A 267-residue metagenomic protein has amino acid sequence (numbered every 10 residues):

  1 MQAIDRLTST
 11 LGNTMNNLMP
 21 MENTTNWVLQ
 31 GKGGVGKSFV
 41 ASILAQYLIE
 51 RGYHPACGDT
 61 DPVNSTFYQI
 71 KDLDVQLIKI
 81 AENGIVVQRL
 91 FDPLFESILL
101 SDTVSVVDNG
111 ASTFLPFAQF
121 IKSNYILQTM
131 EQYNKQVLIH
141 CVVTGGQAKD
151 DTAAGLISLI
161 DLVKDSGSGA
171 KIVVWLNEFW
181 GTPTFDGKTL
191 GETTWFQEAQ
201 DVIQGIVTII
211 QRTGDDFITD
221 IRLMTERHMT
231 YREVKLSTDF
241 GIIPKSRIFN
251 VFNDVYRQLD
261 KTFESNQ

Functional and structural regions predicted by a protein language model:
M1-W27, P93: Extreme N-terminal, non-catalytic leader segments that precede Walker-type/kinase nucleotide-binding cores
K37: Conserved lysine of the Walker
V40-A41: Post-Walker A alpha-helix
G52-S65: Short beta-strand-centered segment that lines the nucleotide-binding/catalytic pocket of NTP-utilizing
V63-I80: P-loop NTPase switch/communication element
I80, T103-I121: Switch II (G3) loop of P-loop NTPases
L115-T219: Conserved catalytic-core segment of NTP-binding enzymes
T219-Q267: NTP-binding/hydrolysis catalytic cores, primarily Walker-type P-loop NTPases
